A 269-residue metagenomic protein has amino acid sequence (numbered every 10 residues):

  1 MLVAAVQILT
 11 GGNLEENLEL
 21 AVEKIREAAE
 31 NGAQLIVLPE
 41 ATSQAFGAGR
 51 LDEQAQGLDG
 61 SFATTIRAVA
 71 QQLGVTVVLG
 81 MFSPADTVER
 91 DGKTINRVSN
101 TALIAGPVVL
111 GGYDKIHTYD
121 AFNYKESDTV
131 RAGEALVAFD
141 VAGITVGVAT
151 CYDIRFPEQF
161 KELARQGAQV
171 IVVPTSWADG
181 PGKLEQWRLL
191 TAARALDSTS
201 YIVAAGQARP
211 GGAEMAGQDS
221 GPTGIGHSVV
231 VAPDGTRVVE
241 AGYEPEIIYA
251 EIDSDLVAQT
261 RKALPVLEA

Functional and structural regions predicted by a protein language model:
M1-A4: Extreme N-terminal starter segment of soluble prokaryotic enzymes
Q7-L14: Short polar catalytic/cofactor-binding loops
L14, E23-G106, A178-S200: Cys-nucleophile CN-hydrolase/nitrilase-fold catalytic domain and related Cys-dependent amidase chemistry that acts on
E16-R26, R155-K161: Short, acidic/polar
I36, T145-T150, V172, I202-V203: Short hydrophobic-aromatic micro-motifs
D59-V78, R155-E246: CN hydrolase (nitrilase-like) catalytic-core segments centered on the catalytic cysteine and neighboring Lys/Glu
L79-M81, N100-I104, V137, S228-V230 (+1 more regions): Short beta-strand scaffold segments in enzyme catalytic cores
T87-Q166, D179-L189, A193, Q259-V266: Active-site catalytic loop in hydrolytic enzyme cores
